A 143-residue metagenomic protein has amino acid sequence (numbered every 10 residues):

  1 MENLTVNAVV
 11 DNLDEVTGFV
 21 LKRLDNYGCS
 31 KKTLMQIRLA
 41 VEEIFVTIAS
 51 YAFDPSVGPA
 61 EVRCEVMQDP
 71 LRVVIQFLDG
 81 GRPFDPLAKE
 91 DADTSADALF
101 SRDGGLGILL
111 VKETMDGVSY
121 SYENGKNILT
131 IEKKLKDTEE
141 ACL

Functional and structural regions predicted by a protein language model:
M1-L4, A8-V10, K112-L143: Flexible, glycine-/charge-rich segments associated with ATP-binding catalytic modules
E2-K31: Helix-loop-beta hinge of the Bergerat
V20-E42, F100-R102: Conserved short strand/loop->alpha-helix "switch" segment adjacent to the catalytic nucleotide/phosphoryl-transfer site
E43-T47, E113: Conserved polar catalytic motif of the HATPase_c/GHKL fold
A52-V57: A short, flexible helix-to-loop-to-beta junction within the catalytic ATP-binding CA
G58-V66: A conserved short beta-strand within the histidine kinase catalytic ATPase domain
L71-D103: Glycine-rich/acidic phosphate-handling loop/turn and adjacent ATP-lid/helix of nucleotide-binding kinase/ATPase domains
L99-M115: Glycine-rich phosphate-binding loop
